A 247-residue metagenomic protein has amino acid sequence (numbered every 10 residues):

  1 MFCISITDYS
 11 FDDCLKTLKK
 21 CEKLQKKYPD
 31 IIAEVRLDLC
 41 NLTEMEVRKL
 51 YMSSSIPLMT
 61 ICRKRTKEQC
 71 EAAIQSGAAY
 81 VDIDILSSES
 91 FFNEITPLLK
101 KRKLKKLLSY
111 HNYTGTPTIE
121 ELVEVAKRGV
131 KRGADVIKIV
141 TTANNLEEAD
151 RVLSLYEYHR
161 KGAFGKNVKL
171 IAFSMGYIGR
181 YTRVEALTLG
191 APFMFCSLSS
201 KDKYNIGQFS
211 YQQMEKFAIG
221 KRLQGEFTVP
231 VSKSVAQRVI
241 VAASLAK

Functional and structural regions predicted by a protein language model:
M1-F2: Extreme N-terminal starter segment of soluble prokaryotic enzymes
S5-T7, D30-N41, M59-T66, C70 (+3 more regions): Catalytic beta/alpha-barrel core
T7-F11, K233-S234: Short polar catalytic/cofactor-binding loops
Y9-Q25, R65-A72, T118-R128, Y181: Short, acidic/polar
L18-Y28, L42-S55, E71-S76, F92-K103 (+1 more regions): Acidic (Asp/Glu)-rich catalytic clusters
K26-I32, I74-Y80, R132-K138, H159-K169 (+2 more regions): Short, surface-exposed connector motifs at secondary-structure boundaries
S87-A218: Catalytic alpha/beta core domains of metabolic enzymes, predominantly
K216-K247: Structural preference for solvent-exposed beta-strand-turn elements and adjacent flexible terminal/loop segments within
